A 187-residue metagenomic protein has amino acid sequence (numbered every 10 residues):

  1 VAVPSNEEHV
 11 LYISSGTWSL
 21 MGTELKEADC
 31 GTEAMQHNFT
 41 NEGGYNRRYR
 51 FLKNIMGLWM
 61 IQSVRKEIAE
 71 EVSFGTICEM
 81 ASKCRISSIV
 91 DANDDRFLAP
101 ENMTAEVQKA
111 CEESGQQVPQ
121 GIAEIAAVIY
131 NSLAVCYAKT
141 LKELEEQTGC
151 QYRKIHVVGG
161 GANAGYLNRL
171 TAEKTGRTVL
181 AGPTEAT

Functional and structural regions predicted by a protein language model:
V1-I155, N163-T187: Active-site core segments that coordinate phosphate-bearing ligands/cofactors across diverse enzyme families
